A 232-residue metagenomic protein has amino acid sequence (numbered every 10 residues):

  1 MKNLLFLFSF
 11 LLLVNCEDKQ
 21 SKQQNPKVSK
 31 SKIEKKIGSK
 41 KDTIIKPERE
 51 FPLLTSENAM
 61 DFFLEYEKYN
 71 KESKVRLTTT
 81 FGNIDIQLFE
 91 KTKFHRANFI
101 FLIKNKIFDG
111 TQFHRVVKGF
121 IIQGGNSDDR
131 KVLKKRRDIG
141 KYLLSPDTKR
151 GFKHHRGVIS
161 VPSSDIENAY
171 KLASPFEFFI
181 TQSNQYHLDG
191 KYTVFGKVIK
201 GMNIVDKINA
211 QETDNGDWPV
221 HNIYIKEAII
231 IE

Functional and structural regions predicted by a protein language model:
M1-N25: Bacterial Sec-dependent N-terminal signal peptides
C16-E232: Cyclophilin-like peptidyl-prolyl cis-trans isomerases
